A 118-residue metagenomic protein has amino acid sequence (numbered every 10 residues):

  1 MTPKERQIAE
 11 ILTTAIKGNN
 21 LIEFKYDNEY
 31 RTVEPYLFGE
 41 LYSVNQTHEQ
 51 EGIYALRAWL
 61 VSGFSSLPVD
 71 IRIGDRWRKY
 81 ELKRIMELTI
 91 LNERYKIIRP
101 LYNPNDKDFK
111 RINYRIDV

Functional and structural regions predicted by a protein language model:
M1-V118: Core beta-strand-centered patch of the WYL/Sm-like small regulatory domain
